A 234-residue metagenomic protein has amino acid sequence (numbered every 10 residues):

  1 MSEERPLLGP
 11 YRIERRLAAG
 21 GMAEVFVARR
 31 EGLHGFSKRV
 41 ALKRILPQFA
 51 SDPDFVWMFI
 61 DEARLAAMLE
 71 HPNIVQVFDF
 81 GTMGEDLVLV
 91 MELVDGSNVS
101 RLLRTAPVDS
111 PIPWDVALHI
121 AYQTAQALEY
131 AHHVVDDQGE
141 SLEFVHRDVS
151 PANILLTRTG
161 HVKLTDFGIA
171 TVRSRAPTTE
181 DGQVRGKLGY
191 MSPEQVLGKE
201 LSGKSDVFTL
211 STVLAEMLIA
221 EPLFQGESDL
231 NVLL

Functional and structural regions predicted by a protein language model:
M1-L234: Conserved ATP-binding/catalytic core of the eukaryotic-like protein kinase fold, especially serine/threonine kinases
